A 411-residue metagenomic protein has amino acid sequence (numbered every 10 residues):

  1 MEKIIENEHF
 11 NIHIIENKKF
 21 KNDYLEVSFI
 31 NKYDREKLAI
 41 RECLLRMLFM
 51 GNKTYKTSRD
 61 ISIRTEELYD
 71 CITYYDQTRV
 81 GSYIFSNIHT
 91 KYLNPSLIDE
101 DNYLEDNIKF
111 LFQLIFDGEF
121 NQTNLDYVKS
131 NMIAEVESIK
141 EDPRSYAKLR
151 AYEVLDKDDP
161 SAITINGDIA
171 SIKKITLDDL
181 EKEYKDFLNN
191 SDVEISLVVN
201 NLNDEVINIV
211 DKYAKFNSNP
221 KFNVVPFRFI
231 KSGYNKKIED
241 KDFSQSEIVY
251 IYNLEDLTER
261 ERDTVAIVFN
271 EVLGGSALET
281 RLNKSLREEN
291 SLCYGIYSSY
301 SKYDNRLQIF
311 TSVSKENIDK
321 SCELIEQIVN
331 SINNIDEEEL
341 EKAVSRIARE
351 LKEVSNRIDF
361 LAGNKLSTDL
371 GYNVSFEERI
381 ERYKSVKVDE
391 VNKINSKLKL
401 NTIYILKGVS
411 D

Functional and structural regions predicted by a protein language model:
M1-L68, N166-D168, E181-S285, T402-D411: His/Glu-rich zincin catalytic helix
H13-I15, K21-Y33, A39-R41, S58-Q113 (+7 more regions): M16 family metallopeptidases and their MPP-like homologs
R46-M50, R64, L68, Q113-G118 (+7 more regions): Structured segments of extracytoplasmic/periplasmic soluble domains in secreted or envelope-associated proteins
T90, D101-E141: Hydrophobic alpha-helical hairpins/lids featuring a short glycine-rich hinge
D117, N121, K221-F222, I335-L340: Flexible helix-coil linker/hinge segments at domain or subdomain boundaries
E135-E141, Y234-E247, R349-A362: Short, low-order "capping/linker" segments at domain edges
K173-K182: Active-site glycine-rich loop that binds ribose-phosphate moieties when present
K387-N395: Low-complexity, intrinsically disordered Gly/Pro/Thr-rich segments
